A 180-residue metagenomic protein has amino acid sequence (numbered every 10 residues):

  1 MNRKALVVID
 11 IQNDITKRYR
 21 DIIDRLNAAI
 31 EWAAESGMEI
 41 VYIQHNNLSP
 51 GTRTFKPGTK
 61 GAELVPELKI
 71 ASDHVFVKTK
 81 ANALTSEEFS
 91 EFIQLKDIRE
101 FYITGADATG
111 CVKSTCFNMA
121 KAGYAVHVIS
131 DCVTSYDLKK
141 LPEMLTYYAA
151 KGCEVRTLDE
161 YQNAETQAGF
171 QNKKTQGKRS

Functional and structural regions predicted by a protein language model:
M1-A5, D24, A28-S36, R53-S180: Active-site-adjacent betaalpha module
V8-I9: Short hydrophobic beta-strand that contains or immediately precedes a catalytic carboxylate
Q12, N46-N47, D107, V133: Catalytic metal-binding/acid-base residues of hydrolase active sites
Q12-R18: Short acidic, Gly/Ser-rich segments with clustered Asp/Glu that frequently serve as metal-coordination loops in enzyme
T16, P50, D137: Conserved protein kinase catalytic core
Y19, I23: Flexible, glycine- and charge-enriched loops at secondary-structure boundaries
A33-S49: Von Willebrand factor
